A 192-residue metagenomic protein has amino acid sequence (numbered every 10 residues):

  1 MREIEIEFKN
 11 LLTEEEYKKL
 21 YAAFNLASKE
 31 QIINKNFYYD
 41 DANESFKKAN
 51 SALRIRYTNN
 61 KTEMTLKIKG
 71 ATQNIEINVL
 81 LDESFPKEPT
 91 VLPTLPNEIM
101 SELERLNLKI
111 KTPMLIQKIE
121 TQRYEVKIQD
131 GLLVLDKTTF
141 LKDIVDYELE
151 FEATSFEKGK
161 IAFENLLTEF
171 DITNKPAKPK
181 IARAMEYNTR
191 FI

Functional and structural regions predicted by a protein language model:
M1-I192: Phosphate-end processing signature that detects enzymes handling 5′-triphosphorylated RNA and polyphosphate
